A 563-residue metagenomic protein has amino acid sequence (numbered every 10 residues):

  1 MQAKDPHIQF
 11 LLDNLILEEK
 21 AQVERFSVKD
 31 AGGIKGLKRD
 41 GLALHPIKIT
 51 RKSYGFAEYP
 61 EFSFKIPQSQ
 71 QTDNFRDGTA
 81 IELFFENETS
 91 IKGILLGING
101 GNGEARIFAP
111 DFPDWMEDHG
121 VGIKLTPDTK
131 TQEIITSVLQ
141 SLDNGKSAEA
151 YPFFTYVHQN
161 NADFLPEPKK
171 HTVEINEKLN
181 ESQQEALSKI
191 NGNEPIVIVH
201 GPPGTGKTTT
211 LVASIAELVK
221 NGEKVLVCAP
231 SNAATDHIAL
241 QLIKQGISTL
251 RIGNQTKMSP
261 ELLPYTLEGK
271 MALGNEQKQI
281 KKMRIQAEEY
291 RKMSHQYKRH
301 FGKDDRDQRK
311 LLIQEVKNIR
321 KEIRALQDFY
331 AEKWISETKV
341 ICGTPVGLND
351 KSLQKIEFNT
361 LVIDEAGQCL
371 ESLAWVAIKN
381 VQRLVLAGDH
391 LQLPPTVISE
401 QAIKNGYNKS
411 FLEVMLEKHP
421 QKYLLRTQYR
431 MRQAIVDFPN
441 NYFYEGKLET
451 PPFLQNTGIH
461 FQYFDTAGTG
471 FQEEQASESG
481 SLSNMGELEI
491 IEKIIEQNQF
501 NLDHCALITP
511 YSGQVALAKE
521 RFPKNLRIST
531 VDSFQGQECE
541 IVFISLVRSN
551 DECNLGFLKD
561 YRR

Functional and structural regions predicted by a protein language model:
M1-R76, N99: A helicase ATPase "motif cassette" and its flanking acidic/Ser/Thr-rich regulatory loops
Q2-P6, F10, S69-S188, K244 (+1 more regions): Pre-ATPase regulatory/linker segments immediately N-terminal to the P-loop/RecA-like helicase/translocase core
I175-P195, T210, G343, S483: N-terminal pre-P-loop "Q-motif" helix
V199, V227: Hydrophobic anchor at the beta1->P-loop junction of P-loop NTPases
G206: Conserved glycine(s) of the Walker
T210, S214, A234: Hydrophobic positions on the alpha1 helix immediately C-terminal to the Walker A/P-loop
N221-E223, S231, V346-R563: Conserved helicase motor core of SF1/SF2 NTP-dependent helicases
K224, D236-K355, T360-L361, P395-G406 (+2 more regions): Conserved P-loop NTPase motor core of helicases/translocases
